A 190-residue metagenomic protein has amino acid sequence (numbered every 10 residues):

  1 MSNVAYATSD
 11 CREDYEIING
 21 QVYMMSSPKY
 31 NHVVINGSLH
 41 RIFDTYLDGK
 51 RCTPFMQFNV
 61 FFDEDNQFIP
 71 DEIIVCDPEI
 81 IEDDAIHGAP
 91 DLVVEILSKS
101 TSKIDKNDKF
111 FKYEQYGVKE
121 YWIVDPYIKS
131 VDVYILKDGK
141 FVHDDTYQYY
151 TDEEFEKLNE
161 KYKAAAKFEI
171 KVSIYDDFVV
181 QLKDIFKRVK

Functional and structural regions predicted by a protein language model:
M1-P28: Interdomain/boundary linker segments immediately adjacent to catalytic/signaling cores
N3-A7, R12-E13, G37-I42, Y46 (+2 more regions): C-terminal interaction segment
I18, V22, R51-C52, L92: Generic signal for short, ordered secondary-structure residues within or immediately flanking folded domains
V22, P28, H32-N36, H40: Nuclease catalytic cores
Y46-P54: Short secondary-structure junctions
